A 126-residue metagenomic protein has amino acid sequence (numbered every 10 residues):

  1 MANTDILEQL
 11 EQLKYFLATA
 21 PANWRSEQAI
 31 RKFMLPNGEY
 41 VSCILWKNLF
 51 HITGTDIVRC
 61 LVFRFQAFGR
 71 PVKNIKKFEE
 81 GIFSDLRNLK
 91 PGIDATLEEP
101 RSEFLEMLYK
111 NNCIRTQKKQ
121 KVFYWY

Functional and structural regions predicted by a protein language model:
M1-V41: Eukaryotic partner-binding/assembly regions in large regulatory complexes
A2, I6-Q9, T53-I57, L61 (+4 more regions): Alpha-helical interaction elements in eukaryotic regulators
N3, N23, N37, N48 (+3 more regions): Detector for Asparagine
L13, I44, L61, I82 (+1 more regions): Generic structural hydrophobic/aromatic packing signal, biased to beta-strands
F16, R64, D85: Residues that form generic nucleotide/phosphate-binding pockets
W24-R31, N48-F50, R70-K76, R101-M107: Short, functional N-terminal and low-complexity linear motifs
P36-N74: Conserved, ordered domain cores of eukaryotic regulatory proteins
I75-Y126: Chromatin/DNA-recognition segments of nuclear transcriptional regulators
